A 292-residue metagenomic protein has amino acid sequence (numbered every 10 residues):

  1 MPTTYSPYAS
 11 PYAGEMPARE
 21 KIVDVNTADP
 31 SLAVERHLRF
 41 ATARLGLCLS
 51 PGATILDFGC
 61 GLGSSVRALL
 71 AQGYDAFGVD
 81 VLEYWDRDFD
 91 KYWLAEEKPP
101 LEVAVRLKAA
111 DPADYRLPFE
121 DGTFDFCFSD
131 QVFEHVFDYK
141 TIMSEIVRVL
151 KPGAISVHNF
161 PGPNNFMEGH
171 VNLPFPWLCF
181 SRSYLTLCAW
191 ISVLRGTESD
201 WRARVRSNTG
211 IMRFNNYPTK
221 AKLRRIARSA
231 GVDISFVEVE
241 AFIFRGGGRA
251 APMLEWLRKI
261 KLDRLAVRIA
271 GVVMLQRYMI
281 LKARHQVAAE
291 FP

Functional and structural regions predicted by a protein language model:
M1-E120, F126, M274-P292: Conserved N-terminal segment of class I S-adenosyl-L-methionine
R67-L70, M143-V147: A structural alpha-helix within SAM-dependent methyltransferase catalytic domains
G73, D80, G153, A230-G231: Glycine-centered loop/turn motif at secondary-structure junctions
A109, K140-T141, E145, I155-A289: S-adenosyl-L-methionine-dependent methyltransferase catalytic module, highlighting the catalytic core
D114, E134, N165: Active-site micro-motifs of SAM-dependent methyltransferase domains
F126-F137: A short SAM/SAH-binding and catalytic strip from SAM-dependent methyltransferases
